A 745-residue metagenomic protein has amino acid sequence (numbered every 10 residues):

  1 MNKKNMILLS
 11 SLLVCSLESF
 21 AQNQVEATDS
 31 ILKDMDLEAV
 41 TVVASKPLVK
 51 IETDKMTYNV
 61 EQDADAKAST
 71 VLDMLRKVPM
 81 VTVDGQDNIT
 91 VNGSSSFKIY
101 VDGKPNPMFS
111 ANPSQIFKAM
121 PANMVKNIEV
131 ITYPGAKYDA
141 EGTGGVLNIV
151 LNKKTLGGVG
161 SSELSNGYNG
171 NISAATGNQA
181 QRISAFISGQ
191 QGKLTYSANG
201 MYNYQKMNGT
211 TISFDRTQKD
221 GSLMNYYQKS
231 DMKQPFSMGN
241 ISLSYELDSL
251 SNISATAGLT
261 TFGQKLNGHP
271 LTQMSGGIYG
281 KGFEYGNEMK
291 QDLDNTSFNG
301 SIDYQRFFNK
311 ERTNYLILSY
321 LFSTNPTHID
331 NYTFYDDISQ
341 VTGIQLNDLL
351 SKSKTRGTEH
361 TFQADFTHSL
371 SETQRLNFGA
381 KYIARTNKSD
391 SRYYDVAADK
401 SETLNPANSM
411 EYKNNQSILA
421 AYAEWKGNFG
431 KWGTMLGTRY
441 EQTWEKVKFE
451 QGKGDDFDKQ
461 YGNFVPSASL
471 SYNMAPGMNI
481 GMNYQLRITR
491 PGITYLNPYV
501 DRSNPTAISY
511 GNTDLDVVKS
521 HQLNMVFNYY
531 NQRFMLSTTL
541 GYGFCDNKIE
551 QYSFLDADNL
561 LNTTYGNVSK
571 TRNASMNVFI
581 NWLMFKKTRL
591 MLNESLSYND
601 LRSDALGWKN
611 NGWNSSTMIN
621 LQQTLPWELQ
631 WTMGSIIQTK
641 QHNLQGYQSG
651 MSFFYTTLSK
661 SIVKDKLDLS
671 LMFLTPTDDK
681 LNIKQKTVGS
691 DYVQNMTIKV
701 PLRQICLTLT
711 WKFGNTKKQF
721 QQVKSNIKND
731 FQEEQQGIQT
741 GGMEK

Functional and structural regions predicted by a protein language model:
N23-A64, D84-Q86, N92-S96, I131-Y133: Short, acidic, small-residue-rich periplasmic hinge/interaction motif at the N-terminus of Gram-negative outer-membrane
A39, V71-M74, S114-Q115, V130 (+1 more regions): N-terminal periplasmic accessory domains that precede and gate Gram-negative outer-membrane beta-barrel machines
V71, K77, P105-T132: Short acidic/polar hinge/loop motifs at secondary-structure boundaries that mediate gating or recognition
V150-N169, M207-D215, N225-Y226, F236-I241 (+10 more regions): Surface-exposed extracellular loop regions of Gram-negative outer-membrane beta-barrel proteins
Y227, E359-T361, N405-S409, Y510-N512 (+5 more regions): Outer membrane beta-barrel strand-and-loop segments of large Gram-negative receptors, especially TonB-dependent
N240-F262, M289-K448, N473, G477 (+3 more regions): Face-selective signature of the C-terminal outer-membrane beta-barrel domain
M410-Q416, K459, I488-S537, F544 (+4 more regions): Outer-membrane beta-barrel signature, preferentially recognizing the C-terminal barrel domain of Gram-negative
W444-K446, P476-H521, Y542-N562, P676-S690: Surface-exposed extracellular loop regions of Gram-negative outer-membrane beta-barrel proteins, predominantly
